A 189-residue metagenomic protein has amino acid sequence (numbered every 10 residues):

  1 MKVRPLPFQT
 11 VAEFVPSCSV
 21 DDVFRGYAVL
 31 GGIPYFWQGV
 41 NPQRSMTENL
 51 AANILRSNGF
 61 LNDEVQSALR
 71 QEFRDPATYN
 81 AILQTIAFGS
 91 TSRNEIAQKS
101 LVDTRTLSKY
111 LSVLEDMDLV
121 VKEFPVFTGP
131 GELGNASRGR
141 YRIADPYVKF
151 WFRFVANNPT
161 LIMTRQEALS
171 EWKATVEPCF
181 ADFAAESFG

Functional and structural regions predicted by a protein language model:
M1-L6, A185-G189: Short intrinsically disordered, low-complexity coil segments enriched in acidic
K2, G31, R142: Short aromatic/basic micro-patch
K2-V23: Conserved small helical "lid"/interfacial subdomain of P-loop NTPases
A12, Y27, E95-A97: The alpha-helix within a helix-turn-helix
V20-G39: The conserved phosphate-sensing helix
F36, V40-G189: Accessory nucleic acid-recognition modules appended to NTPase machines
